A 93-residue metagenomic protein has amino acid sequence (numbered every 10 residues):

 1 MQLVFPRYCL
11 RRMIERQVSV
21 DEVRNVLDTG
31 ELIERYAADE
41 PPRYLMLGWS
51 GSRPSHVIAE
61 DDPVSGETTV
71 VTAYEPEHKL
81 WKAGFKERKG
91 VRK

Functional and structural regions predicted by a protein language model:
M1-K93: Ribonuclease/tRNase effector modules and their secretory precursors
